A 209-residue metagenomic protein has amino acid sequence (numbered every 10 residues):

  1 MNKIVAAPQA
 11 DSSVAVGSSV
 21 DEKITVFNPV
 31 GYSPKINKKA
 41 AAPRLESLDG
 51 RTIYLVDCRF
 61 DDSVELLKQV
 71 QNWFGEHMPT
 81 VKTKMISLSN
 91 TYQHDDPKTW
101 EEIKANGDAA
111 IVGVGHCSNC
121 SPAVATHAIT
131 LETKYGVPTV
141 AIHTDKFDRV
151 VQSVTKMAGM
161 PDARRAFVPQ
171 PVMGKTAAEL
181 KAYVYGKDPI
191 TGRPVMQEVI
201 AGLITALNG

Functional and structural regions predicted by a protein language model:
N2-A40: N-terminal amphipathic/basic leader segments beginning at the initiator methionine
N37-K38, N90-E101: Structural motif
R51, L55-E76, V81: Glycine-rich phosphate/diphosphate-binding loop of Rossmann-like nucleotide-binding domains
E76-S89, D162-Q170: Short beta-strand elements in bilobed, periplasmic/extracellular small-molecule ligand-binding domains
P97-A110, H127-T130: Short, well-structured alpha-helical segments in soluble
V124-R149, R165-F167: Short, acidic/small-residue loops that bind anionic groups at enzyme active sites
D148-M160: Active-site-proximal loop->helix
F167-G209: A charged, well-structured terminal subsegment
